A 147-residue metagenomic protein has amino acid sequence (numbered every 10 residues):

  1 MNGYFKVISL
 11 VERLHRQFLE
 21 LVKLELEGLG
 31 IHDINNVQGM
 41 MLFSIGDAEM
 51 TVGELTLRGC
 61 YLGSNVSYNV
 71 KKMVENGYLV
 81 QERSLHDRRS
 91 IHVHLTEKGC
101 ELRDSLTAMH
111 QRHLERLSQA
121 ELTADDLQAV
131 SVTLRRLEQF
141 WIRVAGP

Functional and structural regions predicted by a protein language model:
M1, A124-P147: C-terminal regulatory/oligomerization modules of transcriptional regulators
M1-H32: N-terminal leader segment of winged-helix/HTH proteins
G3, V37-Q38, K98, D126: N-terminal positioning helix adjacent to the helix-turn-helix/winged-helix DNA-binding module
E12, R16, E20, L24 (+6 more regions): Generic detection of well-ordered alpha-helical segments
L21-L62: N-terminal helix-turn-helix DNA-binding core of bacterial DNA-binding proteins
V52, V70-K71: Short, hydrophobic-biased segments on the C-terminal half of alpha helices that form "recognition helices"
K71-A129: Charged, amphipathic alpha-helical coiled-coil/dimerization segments
